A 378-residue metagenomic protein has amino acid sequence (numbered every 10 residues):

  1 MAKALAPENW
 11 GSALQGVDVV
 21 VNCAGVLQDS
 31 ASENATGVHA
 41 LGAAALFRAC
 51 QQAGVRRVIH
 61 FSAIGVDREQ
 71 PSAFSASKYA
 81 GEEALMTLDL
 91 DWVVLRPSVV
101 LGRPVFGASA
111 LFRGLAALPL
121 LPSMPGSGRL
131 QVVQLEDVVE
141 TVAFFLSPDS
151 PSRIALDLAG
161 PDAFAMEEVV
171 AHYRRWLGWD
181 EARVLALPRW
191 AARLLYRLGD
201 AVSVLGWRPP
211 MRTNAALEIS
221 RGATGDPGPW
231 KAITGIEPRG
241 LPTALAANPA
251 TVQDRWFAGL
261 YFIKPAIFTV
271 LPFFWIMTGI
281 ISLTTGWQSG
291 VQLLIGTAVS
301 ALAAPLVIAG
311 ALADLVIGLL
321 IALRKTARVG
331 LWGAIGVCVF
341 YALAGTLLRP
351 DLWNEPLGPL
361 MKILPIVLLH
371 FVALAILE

Functional and structural regions predicted by a protein language model:
M1-A44, A49, I64-R68: NAD(P)H-binding glycine-rich loop region in Rossmannoid oxidoreductase-like domains and their noncatalytic homologs
C23-A24, V58-I64, L95-P97: SDR active-site strand-loop-helix element
D29, I64-F74, V100-F106: Conserved catalytic-site region of short-chain dehydrogenase/reductase
T36-A43, I59, K78, Q131: Short alpha-helix in the Rossmann-fold core of NAD(P)-dependent oxidoreductases
E82-P104: Conserved beta-loop-beta element that borders a ligand/cofactor-binding pocket
G114-V133, D137, T141-F145, D149-S152 (+1 more regions): A conserved pocket-lining segment of Rossmann-fold NAD(P)-dependent short-chain dehydrogenase/reductase
F145-M211, G222-K264: Mid/C-terminal beta-alpha module of Rossmann-like enzyme folds, strongest in SDR-family dehydrogenases/epimerases
P209, T213-W287, A301-E378: Extended, low-polarity transmembrane helix blocks
